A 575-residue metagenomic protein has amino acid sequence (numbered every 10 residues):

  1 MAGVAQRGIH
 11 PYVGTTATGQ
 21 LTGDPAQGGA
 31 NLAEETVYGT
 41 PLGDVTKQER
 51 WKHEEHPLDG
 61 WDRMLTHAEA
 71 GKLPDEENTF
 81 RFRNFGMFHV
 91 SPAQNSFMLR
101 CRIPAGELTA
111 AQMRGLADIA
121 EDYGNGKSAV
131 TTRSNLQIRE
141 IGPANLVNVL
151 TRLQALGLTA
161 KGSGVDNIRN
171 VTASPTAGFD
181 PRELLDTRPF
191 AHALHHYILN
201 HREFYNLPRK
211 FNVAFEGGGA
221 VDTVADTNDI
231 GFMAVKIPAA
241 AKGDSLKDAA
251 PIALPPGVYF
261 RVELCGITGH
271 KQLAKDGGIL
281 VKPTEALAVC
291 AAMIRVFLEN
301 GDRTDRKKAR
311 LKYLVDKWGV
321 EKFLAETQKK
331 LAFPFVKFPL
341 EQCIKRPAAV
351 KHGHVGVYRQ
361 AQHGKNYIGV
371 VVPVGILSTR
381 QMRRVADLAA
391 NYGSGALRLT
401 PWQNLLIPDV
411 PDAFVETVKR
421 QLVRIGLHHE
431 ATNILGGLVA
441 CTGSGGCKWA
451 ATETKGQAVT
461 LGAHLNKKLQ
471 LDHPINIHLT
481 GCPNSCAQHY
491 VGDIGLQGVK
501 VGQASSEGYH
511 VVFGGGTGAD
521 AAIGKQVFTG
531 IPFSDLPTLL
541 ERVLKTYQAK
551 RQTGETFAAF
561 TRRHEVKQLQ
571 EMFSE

Functional and structural regions predicted by a protein language model:
A2-E575: Peripheral terminal and linker regions in Fe-S/redox and tRNA-modifying enzymes
